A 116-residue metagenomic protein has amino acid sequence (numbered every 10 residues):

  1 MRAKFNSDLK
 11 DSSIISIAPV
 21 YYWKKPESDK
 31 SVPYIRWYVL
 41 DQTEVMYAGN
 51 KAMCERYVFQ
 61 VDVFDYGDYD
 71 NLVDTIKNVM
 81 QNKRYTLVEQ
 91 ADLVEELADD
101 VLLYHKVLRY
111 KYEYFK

Functional and structural regions predicted by a protein language model:
M1-Y47, A98-D100: Small/polar-rich, solvent-exposed N-terminal microdomains that initiate assembly or binding
V39-T43, C54-V58, M80-K83, L108-R109: Short, low-complexity, polar/charged sequence segments that are solvent-exposed and flexible
T43-V45, Y69, K116: Residue-level signal for secondary-structure boundary sites
Y47-Y57, V88: Vicinal oxygen chelate
M53-G67, Y104-Y114: Oligomerization/assembly interface segments of phage tail-like spikes and tubes
D68-D74: Short, conserved charged micro-motifs
D74-K116: Acidic-leaning, charged glycine-interspersed low-complexity segments
